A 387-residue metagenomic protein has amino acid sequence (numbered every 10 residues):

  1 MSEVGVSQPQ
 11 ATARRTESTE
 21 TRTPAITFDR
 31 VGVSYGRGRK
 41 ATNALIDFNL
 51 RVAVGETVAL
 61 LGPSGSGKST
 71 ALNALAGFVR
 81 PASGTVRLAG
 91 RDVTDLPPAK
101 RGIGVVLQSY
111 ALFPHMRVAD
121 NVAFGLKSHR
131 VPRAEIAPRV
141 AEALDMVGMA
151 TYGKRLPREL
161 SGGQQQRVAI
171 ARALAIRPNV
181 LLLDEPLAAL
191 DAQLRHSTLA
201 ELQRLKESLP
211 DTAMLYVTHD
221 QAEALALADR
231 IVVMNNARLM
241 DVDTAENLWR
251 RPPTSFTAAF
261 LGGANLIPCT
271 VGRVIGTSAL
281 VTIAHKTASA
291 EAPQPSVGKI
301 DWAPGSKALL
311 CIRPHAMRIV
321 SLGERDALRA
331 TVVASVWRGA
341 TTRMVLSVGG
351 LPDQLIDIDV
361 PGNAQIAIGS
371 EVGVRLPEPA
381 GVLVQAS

Functional and structural regions predicted by a protein language model:
M1-S34, E324-R325, S387: ABC-family P-loop ATPase nucleotide-binding domain
S2-S7, A264, V274-S387: Non-catalytic connector elements of ABC transporters
I26, L45-D47: Conserved structural motif at the start of ABC-family nucleotide-binding domains
L61-P63: The feature captures the beta-strand-to-loop junction immediately N-terminal to the Walker
A76: Helix-to-loop junction immediately C-terminal to a conserved catalytic motif
G84-D92: Conserved ABC transporter NBD signature motif
G102, Q108, L112-F256: ABC ATPase nucleotide-binding domains
